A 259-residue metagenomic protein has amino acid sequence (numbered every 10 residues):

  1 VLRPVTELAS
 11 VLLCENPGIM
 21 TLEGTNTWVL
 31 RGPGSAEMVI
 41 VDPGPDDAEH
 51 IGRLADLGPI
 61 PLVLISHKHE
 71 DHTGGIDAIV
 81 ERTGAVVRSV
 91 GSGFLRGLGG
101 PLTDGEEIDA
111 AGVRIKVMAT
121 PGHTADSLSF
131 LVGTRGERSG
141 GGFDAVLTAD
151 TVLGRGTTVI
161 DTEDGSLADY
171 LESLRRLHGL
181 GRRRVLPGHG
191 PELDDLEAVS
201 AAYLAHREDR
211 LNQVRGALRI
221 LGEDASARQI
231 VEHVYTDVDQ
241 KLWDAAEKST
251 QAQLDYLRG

Functional and structural regions predicted by a protein language model:
L2-D56, S129-A149: Conserved beta-strand hairpin/beta-sheet module of binuclear metal-dependent hydrolase folds, prominently
L8, L30, D42, H67 (+7 more regions): Divalent metal-coordination and catalytic microenvironments
E15-N16, P43-P45, K68, S92 (+4 more regions): Active-site metal-binding loops of divalent metal-dependent hydrolases
M38, V63, R114, A119 (+2 more regions): Hydrophobic "anchor" residues on beta-strands that sit immediately upstream of conserved functional sites
P45-S89: Active-site metal-binding motif and surrounding structural segment of the metallo-beta-lactamase
V87-G100: Glycine/small-residue-rich loop that forms an oxyanion/phosphate-binding "nest" at active or ligand-binding sites
R138, L167-L221: Divalent-metal (often Zn2+) His-rich catalytic cores of metallo-beta-lactamase-fold enzymes
A217-G259: C-terminal regulatory/interaction regions
